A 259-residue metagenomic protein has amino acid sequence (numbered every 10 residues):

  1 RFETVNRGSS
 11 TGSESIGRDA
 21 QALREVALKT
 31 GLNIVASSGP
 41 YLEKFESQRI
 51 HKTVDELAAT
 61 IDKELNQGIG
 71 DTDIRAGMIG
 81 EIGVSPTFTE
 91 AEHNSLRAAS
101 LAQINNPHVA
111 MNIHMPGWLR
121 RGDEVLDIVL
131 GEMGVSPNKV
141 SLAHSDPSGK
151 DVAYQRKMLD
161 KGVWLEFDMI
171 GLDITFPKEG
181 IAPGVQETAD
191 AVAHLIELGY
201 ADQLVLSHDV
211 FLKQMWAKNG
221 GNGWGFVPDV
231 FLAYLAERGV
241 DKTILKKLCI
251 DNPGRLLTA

Functional and structural regions predicted by a protein language model:
R1-F2, A22-G31, E64-I74, L101-N105 (+3 more regions): Acidic (Asp/Glu)-rich catalytic clusters
R7, N33-V35, A76-M78, H108-N112 (+3 more regions): Structural preference for beta-strand elements that scaffold enzyme active sites
G8, Q103, L165, D209 (+2 more regions): Divalent metal-coordination and catalytic microenvironments
A20, R120-I128, K150-L159, T175-A189 (+1 more regions): Histidine/acidic-residue-rich catalytic or RNA/ligand-binding cores of hydrolases and nuclease-related proteins
E25-K29, N33-N106, W164, I170 (+1 more regions): Active-site gating/metal-coordination segments in enzymes
G70-G149: Divalent metal-binding pocket/active-site signature
N112-H114, F167-M169, Y200-G221, L245: Short acidic/histidine-rich active-site segments
F226-A259: Mid-to-C-terminal alpha-helical segments outside catalytic/metal-binding sites
